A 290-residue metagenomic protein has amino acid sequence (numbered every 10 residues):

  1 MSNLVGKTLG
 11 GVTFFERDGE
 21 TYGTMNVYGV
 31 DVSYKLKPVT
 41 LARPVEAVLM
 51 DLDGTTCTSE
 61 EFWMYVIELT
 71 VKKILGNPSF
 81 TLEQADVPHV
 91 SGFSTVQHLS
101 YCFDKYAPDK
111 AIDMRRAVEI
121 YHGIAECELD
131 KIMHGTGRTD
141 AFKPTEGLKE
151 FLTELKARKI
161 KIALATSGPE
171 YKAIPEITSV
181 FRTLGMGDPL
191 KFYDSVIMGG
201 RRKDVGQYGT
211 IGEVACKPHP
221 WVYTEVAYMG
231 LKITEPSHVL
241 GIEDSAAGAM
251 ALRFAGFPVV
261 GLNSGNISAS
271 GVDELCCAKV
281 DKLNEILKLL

Functional and structural regions predicted by a protein language model:
M1-E46, T153, E170-L290: Asp-based, Mg2+/Mn2+-dependent phosphohydrolase catalytic module
R17-A85: Active-site neighborhood of HAD-like aspartate-dependent phosphohydrolases
P38, P44, L49, D130-L164 (+2 more regions): Short, acidic loop-to-helix structural element flanking the phosphoryl-transfer center in phosphate-processing enzymes
D51, A163-A165, I242, L262: Short hydrophobic segments within beta-strands
M64-E68, K72, T95-D104, H122 (+2 more regions): An amphipathic alpha-helix signature
L75-H89, P108-A125, L184-Y193, I233-H238: Short, surface-exposed acidic
H89-T139, E146, E150-E154, K161: A metal-dependent, Asp-based hydrolase signature
S94, K143-G147, G168-P169, P218 (+1 more regions): Short beta->alpha linker loops
